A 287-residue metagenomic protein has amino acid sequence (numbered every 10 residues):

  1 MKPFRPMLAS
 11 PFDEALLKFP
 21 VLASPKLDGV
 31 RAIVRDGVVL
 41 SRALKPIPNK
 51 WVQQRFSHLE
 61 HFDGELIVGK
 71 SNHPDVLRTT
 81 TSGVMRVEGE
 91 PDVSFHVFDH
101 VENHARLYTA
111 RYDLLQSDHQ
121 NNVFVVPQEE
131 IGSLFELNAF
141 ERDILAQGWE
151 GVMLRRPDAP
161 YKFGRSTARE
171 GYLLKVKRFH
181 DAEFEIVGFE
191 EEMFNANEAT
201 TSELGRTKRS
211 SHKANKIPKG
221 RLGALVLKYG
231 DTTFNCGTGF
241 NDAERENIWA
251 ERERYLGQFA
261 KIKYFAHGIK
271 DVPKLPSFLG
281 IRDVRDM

Functional and structural regions predicted by a protein language model:
K2-P46, N103, V123-V272, P276-R285: Nucleic-acid 5′ end/cap handling module spanning
E14-F124: Covalent nucleotidyltransferase
